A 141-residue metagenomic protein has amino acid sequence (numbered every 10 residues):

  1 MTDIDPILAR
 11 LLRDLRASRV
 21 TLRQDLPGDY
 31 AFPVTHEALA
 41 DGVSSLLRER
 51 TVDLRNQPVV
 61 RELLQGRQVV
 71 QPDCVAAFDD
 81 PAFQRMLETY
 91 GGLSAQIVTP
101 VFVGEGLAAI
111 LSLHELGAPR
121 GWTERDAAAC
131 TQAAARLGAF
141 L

Functional and structural regions predicted by a protein language model:
M1-I4, N56, R125-D126: The cytosolic transmitter module of two-component sensor histidine kinases
I7-L26, H36, L87-E88: Short regulatory alpha-helical segment in sensory/regulatory domains of signaling proteins that mediates
A17, P58, Q96, A108: Short coil/loop residues immediately preceding or within conserved phosphate-binding loops of NTP-utilizing enzyme
T21-N56: GAF sensory/regulatory domain recognition with acknowledged cross-activation on helical regulatory dimers
G42-E88, S94: Regulatory sensory and allosteric helical modules in signal-transduction proteins and certain transcription factors
S94-F102: A short, aliphatic-rich beta-strand micro-motif
V101-E115: Sensory-domain boundary capping and coupling elements
E115-A133, F140-L141: Regulatory loop-to-helix N-cap segments in sensory/regulatory domains that couple ligand/signal detection
